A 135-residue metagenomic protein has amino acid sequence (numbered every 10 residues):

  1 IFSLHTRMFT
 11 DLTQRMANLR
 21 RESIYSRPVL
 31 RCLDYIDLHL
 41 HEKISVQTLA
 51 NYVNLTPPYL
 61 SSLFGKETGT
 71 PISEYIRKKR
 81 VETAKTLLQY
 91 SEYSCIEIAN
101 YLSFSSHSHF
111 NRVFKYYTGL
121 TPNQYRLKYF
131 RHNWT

Functional and structural regions predicted by a protein language model:
I1-R31, L38, Q47-V53, K66-E74 (+1 more regions): Short, Lys/Arg-enriched, Trp-marked, Pro/Gly-tolerant hinge/linker segments that flank
L33-D34, L38, K43-Q47, K66-S105 (+1 more regions): Terminal helix-turn-helix DNA-binding modules in bacterial transcription factors
Y52, Y101-L102, Y117: Residues within the alpha-helical elements of helix-turn-helix
T56-P57, S105-S106: Short coil turns linking two alpha-helices in DNA-binding domains
L60, F64, H109-F110, F114: Short hydrophobic/aromatic patch on the recognition helix
R112-T135: …primarily DNA-binding HTH/wHTH and HhH modules…
